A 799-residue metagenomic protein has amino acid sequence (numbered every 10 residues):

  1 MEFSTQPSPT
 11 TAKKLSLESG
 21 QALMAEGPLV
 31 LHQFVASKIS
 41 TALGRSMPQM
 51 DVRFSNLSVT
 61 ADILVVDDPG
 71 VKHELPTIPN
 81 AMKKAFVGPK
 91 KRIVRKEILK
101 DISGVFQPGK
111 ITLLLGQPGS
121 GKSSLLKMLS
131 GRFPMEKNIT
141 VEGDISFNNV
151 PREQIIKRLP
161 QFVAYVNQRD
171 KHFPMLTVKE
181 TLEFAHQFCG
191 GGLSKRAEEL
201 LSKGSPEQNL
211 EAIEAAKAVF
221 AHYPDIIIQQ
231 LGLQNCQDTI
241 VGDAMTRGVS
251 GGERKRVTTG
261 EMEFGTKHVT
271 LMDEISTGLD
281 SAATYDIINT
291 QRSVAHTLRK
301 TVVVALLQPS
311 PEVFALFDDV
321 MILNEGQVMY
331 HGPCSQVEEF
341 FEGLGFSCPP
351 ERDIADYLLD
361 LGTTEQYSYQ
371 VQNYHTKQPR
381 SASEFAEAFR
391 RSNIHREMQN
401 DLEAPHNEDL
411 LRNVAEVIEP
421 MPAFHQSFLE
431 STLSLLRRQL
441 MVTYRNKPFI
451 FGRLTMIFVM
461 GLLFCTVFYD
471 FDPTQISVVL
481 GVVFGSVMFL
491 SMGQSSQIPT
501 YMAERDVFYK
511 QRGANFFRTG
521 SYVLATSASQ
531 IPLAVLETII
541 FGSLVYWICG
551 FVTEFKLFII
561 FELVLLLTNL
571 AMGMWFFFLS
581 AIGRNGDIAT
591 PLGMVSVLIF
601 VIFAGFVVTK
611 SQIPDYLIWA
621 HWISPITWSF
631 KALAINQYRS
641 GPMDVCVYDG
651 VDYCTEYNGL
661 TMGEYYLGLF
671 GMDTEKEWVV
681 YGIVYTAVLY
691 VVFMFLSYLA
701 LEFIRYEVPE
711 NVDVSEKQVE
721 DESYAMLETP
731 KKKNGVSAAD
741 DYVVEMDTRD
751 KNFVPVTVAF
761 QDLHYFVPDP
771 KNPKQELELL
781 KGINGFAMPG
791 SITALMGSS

Functional and structural regions predicted by a protein language model:
M1-S103, Q107-K110, L115-Q117, K137-I156 (+9 more regions): Topological signature of polytopic alpha-helical transporters
L115-S120, M796-S799: The feature captures the beta-strand-to-loop junction immediately N-terminal to the Walker
L129-F133: Helix-to-loop junction immediately C-terminal to a conserved catalytic motif
M245, M272-S276: Walker B catalytic motif
T258-G260, I287: Hydrophobic anchor residue at the start of the ABC signature
I288-T290, H296, K300-F314, D319-I322 (+2 more regions): Alpha-helical transmembrane segments and their short interhelical loops
V478-C549: Hydrophobic alpha-helical transmembrane segments of multi-pass membrane transport proteins
